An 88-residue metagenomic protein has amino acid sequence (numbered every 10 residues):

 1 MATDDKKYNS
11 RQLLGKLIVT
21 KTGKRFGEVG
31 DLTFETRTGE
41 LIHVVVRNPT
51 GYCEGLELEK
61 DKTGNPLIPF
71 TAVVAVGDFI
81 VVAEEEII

Functional and structural regions predicted by a protein language model:
M1-I88: Peripheral interaction segments used for macromolecular assembly
